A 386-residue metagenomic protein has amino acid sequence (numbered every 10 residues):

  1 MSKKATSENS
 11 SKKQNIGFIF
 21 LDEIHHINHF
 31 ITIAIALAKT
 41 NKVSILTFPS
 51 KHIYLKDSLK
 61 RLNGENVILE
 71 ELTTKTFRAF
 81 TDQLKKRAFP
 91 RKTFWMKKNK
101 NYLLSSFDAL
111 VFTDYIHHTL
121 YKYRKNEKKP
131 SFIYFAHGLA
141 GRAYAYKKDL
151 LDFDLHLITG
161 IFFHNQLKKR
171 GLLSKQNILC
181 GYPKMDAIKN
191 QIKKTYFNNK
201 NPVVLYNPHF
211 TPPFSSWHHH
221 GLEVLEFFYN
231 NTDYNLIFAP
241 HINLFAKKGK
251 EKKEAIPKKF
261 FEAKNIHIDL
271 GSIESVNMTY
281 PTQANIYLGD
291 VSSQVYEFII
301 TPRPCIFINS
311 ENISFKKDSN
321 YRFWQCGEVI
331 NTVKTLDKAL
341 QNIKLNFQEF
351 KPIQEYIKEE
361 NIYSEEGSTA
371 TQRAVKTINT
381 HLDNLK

Functional and structural regions predicted by a protein language model:
A5-I24, L205-Y206: Nucleotide-activated donor-dependent transferases that construct or modify glycoconjugates
F18-T40, S44-K189: Active-site and donor-binding regions of nucleotide-sugar-utilizing enzymes
H29-L37, K42, M185-P257, E328 (+1 more regions): Conserved catalytic-core segment of nucleotide-activated headgroup transferases in glycan assembly
K98-N99, A145, S275-V276, Q283 (+1 more regions): Short acidic active-site motifs
E251-S272: Nucleotide-activated donor-binding/catalytic signature segment of Leloir-type glycosyltransferases, i.e., the conserved
I273-K316: A donor-sugar binding/catalytic signature common to diverse glycosyltransferases and related nucleotide-sugar
S319-Q341: Change "using UDP/GDP/dTDP sugars" to "using nucleotide sugars
A339, I343-K386: C-terminal amphipathic helix plus adjacent low-complexity, charged tail appended to glycosyltransferase catalytic
